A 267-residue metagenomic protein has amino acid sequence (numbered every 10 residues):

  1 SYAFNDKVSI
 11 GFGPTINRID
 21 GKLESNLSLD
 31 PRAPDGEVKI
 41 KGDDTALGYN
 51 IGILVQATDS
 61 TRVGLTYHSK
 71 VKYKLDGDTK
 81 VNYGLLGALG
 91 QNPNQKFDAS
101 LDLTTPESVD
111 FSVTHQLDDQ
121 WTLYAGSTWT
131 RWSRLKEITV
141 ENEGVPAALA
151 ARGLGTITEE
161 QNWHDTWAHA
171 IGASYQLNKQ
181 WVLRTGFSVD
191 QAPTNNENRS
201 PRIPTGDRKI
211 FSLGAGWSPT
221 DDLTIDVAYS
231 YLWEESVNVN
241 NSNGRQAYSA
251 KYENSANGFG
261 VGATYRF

Functional and structural regions predicted by a protein language model:
S1-F267: Outer-membrane beta-barrel porins/channels
